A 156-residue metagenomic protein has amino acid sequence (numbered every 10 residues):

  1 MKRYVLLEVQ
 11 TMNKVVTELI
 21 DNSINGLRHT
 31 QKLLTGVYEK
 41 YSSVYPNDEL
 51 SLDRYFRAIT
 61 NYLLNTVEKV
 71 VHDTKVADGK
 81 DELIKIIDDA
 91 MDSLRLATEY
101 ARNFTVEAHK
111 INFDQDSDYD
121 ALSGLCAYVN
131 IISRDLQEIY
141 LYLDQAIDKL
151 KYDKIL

Functional and structural regions predicted by a protein language model:
M1-L156: Sequence/structural signature of long amphipathic alpha-helices that form protein-protein interaction faces
